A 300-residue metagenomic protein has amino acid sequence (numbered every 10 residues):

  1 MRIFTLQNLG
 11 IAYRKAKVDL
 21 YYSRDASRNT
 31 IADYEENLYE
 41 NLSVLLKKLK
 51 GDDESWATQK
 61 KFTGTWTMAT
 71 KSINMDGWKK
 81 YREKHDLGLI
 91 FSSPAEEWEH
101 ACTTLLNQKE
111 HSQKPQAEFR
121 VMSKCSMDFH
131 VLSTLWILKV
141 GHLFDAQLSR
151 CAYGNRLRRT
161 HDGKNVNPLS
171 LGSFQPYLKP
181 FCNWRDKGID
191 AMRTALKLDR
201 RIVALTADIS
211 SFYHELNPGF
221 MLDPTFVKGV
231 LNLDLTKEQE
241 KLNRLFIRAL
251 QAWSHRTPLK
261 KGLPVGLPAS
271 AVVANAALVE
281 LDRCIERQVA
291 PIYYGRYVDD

Functional and structural regions predicted by a protein language model:
M1-H100, E110-H111: Non-catalytic, polymerase-adjacent accessory regions of viral genome-replication enzymes
R28-Y39, S126, H130-S133, L178 (+3 more regions): Generic detection of long, well-ordered alpha-helical segments
K71, E83, S112-A117, C125-F129: A short catalytic or substrate-binding loop motif that flags glycine-/basic-rich loops and adjacent residues that bind
L87-K114, H161-V166, K237-K241: Surface-exposed intrinsically disordered loops and tails
C102-R120, K179-L196: Short linear interaction motifs
A117-A152, L259-R287: Conserved pre-motif C helix in the palm subdomain of viral-like polymerases
I137-A204, S211-H214: Active-site-proximal segment of RNA-dependent polymerases
I189-D300: Conserved polymerase palm-domain catalytic core
